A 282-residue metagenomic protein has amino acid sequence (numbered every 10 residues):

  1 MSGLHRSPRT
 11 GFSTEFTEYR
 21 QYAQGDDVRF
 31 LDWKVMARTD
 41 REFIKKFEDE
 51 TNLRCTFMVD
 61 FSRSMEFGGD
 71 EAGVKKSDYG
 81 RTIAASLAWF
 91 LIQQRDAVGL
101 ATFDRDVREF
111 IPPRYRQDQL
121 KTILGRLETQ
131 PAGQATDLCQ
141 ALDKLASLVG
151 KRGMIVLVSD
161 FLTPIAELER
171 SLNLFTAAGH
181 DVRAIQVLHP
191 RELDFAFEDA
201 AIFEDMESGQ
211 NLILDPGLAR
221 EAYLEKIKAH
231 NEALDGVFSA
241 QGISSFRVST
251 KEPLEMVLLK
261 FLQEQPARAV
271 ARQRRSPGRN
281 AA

Functional and structural regions predicted by a protein language model:
M1-T10, E18, K144-G153, I165-A282: Von Willebrand factor type A / integrin I
M1-Y115, M154-V158, P164-I165, R170 (+3 more regions): An amphipathic, basic-hydrophobic helix/alpha-beta surface used to engage anionic, phosphate-rich ligands or surfaces
M65, G69, L127-P131, L218 (+1 more regions): Short amphipathic alpha-helical interaction patches enriched in hydrophobic/aromatic residues with interspersed Lys/Arg
K75-K76, G133-T136, A222-E225: Short, surface-exposed alpha-helical recognition segments that flank or form part of ligand/macromolecule-binding
A88-W89, L142-A146: Generic structural signal for well-ordered alpha-helical scaffold segments
R108-D137, L214: Short, charged loop segments at secondary-structure junctions
G133-K144, T163-A166: Active-site glycine-rich loop that binds ribose-phosphate moieties when present
